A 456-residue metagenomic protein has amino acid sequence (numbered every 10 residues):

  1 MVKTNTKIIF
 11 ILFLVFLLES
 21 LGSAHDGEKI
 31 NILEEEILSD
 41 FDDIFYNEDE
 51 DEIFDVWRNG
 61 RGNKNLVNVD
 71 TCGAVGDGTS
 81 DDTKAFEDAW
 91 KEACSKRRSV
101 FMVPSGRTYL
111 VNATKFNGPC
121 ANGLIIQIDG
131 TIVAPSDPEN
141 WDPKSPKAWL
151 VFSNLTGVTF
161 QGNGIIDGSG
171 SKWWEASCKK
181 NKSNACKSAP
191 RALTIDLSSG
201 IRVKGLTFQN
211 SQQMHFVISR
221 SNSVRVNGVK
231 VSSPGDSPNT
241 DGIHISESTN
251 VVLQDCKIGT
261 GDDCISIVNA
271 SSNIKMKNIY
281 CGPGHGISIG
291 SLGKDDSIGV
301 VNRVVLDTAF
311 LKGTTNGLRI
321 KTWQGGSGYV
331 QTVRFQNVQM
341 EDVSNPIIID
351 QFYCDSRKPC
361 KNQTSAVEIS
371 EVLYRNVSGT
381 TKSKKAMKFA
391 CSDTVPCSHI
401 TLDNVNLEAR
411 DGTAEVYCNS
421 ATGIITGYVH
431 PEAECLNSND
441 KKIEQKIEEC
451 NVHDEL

Functional and structural regions predicted by a protein language model:
V2-L456: Extracellular/periplasmic carbohydrate-active domains that bind, remodel, or depolymerize complex polysaccharides
